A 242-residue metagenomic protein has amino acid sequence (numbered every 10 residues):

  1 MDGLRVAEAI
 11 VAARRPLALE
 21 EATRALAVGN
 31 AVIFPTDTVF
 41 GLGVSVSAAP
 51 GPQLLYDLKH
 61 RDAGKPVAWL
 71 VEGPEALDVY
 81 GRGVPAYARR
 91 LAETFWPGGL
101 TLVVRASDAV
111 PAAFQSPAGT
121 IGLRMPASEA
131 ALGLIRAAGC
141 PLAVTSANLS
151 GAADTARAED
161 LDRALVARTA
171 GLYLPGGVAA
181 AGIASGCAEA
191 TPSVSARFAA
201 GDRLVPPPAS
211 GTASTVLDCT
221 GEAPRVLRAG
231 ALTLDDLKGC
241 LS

Functional and structural regions predicted by a protein language model:
M1-S242: Active-site-adjacent structural elements in enzyme catalytic cores
